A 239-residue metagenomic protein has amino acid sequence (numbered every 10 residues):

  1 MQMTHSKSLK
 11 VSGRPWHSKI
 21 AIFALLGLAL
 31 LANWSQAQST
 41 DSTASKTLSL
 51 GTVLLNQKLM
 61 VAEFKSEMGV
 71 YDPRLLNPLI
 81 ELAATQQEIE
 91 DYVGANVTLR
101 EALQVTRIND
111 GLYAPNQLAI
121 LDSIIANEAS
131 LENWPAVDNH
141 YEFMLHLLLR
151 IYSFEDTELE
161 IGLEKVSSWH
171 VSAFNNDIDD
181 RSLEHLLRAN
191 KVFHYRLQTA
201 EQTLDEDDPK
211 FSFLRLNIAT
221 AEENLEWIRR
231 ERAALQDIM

Functional and structural regions predicted by a protein language model:
M1-M239: Intrinsic-disorder-linked linear interaction elements in eukaryotic regulatory proteins
